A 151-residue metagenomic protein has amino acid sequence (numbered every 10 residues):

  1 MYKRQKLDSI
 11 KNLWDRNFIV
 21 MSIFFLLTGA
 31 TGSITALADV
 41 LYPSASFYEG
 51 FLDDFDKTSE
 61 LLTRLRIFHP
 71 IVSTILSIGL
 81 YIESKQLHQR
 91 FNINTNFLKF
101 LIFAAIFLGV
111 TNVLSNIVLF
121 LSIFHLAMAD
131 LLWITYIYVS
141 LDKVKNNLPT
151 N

Functional and structural regions predicted by a protein language model:
K3-N151: Polytopic transmembrane helical bundles with strong interfacial aromatic enrichment
